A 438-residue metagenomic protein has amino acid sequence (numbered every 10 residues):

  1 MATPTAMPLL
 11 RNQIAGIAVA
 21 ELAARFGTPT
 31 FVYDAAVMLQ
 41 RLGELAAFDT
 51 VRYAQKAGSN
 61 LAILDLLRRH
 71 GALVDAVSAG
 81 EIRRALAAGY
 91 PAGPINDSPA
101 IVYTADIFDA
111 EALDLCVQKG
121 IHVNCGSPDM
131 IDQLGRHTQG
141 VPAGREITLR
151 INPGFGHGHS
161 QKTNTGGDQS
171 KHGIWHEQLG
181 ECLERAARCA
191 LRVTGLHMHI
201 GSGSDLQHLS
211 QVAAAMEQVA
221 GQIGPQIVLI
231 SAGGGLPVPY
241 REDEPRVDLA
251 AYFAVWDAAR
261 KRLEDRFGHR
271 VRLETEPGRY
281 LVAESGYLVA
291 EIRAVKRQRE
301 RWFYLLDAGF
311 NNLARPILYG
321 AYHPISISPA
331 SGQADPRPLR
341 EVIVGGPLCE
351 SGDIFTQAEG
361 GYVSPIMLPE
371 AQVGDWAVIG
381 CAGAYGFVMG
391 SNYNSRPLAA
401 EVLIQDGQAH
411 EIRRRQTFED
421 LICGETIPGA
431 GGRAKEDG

Functional and structural regions predicted by a protein language model:
M1-R145, Q169, A186-R192, M367 (+1 more regions): A charged N-terminal "starter" segment
I14-I17, Y33-Q40, G58, D129 (+13 more regions): Conserved active-site and cofactor/substrate-binding residues in soluble primary-metabolism enzymes
A54, E146-N152, H197-H199, S231-G233 (+2 more regions): Short beta-strand segments
A57-S59, G80-E81, I107-D109, S127-D129 (+6 more regions): Active-site-proximal loop/turn and secondary-structure-junction residues that shape catalytic pockets, frequently
L66-L67, G89-P91, C116-V117, H137-G140 (+6 more regions): Short, glycine/charged-enriched secondary-structure capping and boundary segments
Y90, P94-N96, L115-C116, Q139-P142 (+8 more regions): Solvent-exposed alpha-helices and their adjacent loops that cap or buttress functional pockets in soluble metabolic
P153-V295, N394-R396, Q405: Active-site loop/helix belt of alpha/beta enzymes
R270-G438: Charged (often Lys/Glu-rich) extended helix/loop segments that serve as interaction or gating elements
